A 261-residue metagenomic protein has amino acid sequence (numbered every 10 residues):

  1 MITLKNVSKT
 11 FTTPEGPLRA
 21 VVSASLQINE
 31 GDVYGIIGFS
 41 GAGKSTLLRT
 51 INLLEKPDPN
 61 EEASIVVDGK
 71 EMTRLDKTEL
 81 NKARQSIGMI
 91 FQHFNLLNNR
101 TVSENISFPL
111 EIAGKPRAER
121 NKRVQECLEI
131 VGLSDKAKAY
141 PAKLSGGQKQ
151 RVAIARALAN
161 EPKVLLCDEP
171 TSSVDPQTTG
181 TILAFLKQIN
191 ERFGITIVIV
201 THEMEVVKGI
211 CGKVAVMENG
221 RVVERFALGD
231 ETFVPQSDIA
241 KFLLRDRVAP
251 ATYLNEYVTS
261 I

Functional and structural regions predicted by a protein language model:
K70-E71, S107, E111, A118-D135: Conserved ABC ATPase "signature" region
Y140-L144, Q148: Conserved ABC ATPase signature
A159-K163: A short, proline-enriched helix->beta-strand linker immediately N-terminal to the Walker B motif in ABC-type P-loop
L165-D168: Catalytic Walker B motif of ABC-type/P-loop ATPase nucleotide-binding domains
P176-T178: Helix N-cap at the start of a conserved alpha-helix in ABC-type nucleotide-binding domains
T201-H202: H-loop/switch region of ABC-family ATPase nucleotide-binding domains
R221-R245: Conserved beta-strand-loop-alpha-helix hinge in the C-terminal portion of ABC ATPase nucleotide-binding domains
